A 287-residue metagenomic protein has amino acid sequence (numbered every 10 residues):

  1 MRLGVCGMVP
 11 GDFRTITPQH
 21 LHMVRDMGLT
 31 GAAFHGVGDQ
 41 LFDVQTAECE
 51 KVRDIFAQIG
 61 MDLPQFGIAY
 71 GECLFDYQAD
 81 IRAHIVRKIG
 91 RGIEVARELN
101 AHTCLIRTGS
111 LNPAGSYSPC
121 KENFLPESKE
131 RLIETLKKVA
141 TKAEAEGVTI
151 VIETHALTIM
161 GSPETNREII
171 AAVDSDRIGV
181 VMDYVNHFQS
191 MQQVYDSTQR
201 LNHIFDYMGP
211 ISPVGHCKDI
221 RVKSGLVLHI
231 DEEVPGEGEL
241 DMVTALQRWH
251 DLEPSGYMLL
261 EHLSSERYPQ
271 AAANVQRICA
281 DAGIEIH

Functional and structural regions predicted by a protein language model:
M1-T15: Boundary/entry segment of secreted carbohydrate-active catalytic domains
C6-P10, H35-D39, I68-G71, G109-L111 (+4 more regions): Active-site beta-loop-alpha junctions enriched in small/polar residues
R14-Q19, I55-Q58, D62, F75-V180: Active-site acidic/histidine proton-transfer and metal-coordination neighborhood in alpha/beta enzyme cores
V24, A32, F56, I85 (+6 more regions): Conserved, mostly hydrophobic/aromatic
L29, M61, A96, A101 (+2 more regions): A structural motif
G31-A32, F66, E134-V234, E239: Acidic/histidine-rich catalytic cores of soluble enzymes
A33-F56, T108-A114: Glycine-rich, proline-tolerant flexible connector loops at the mouths of alpha/beta enzymes
Y268-H287: C-terminal helical cap(s) of enzyme catalytic domains, especially alpha/beta-barrels
